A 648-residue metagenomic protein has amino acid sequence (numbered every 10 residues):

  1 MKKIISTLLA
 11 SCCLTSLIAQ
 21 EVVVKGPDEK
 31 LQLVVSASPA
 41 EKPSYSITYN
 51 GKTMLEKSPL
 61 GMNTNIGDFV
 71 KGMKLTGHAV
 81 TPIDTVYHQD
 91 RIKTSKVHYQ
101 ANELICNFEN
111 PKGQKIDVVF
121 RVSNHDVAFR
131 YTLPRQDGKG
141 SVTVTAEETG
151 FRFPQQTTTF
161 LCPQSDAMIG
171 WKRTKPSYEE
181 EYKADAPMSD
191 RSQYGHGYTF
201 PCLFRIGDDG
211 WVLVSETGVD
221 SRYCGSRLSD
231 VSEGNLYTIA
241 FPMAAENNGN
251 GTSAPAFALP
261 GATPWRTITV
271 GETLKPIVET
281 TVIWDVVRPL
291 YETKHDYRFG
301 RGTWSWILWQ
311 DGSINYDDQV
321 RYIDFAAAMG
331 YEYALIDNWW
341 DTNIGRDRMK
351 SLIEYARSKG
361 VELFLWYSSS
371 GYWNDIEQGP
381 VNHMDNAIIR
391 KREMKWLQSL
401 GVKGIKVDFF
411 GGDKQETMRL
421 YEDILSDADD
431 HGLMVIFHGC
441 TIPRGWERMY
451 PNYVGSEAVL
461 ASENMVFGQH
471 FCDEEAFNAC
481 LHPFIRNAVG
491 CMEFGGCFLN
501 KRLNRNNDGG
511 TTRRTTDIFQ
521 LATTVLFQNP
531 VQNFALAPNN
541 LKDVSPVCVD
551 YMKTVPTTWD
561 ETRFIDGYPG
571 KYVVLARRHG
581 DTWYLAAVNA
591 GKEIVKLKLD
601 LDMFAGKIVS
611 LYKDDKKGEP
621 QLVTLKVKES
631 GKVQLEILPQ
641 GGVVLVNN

Functional and structural regions predicted by a protein language model:
M1-E21: Bacterial Sec-dependent N-terminal signal peptides
E21-E279, I283, E619: N-terminal accessory beta-strand-rich subdomains and adjacent acidic, glycine-rich linkers that precede catalytic cores
H88, I92-H98, Y551-L575: Edge strands and adjacent loops of beta-rich recognition modules
A254, A258-M329, Y333: An acidic-aromatic substrate-binding cleft motif
L335-T516: Aromatic- and carboxylate-enriched substrate-binding clefts and catalytic-loop regions of carbohydrate-active enzymes
I518, A522-R563: Catalytic cores of secreted or luminal carbohydrate-active enzymes
Y568-A605, V643-V646: Carbohydrate-binding surface patches
L625-N648: C-terminal beta-strand-rich structural cap/linker in extracellular carbohydrate-active enzymes
